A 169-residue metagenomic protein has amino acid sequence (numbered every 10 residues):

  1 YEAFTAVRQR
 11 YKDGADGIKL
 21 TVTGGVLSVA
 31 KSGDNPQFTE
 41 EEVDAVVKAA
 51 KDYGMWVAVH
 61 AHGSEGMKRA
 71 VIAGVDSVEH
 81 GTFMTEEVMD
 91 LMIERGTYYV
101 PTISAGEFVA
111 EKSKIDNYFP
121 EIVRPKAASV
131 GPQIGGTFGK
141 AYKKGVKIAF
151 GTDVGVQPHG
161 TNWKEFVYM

Functional and structural regions predicted by a protein language model:
Y1-I122: Metal-coordinating catalytic core of metallo-dependent amide/deamination hydrolases
D52, W56, N117-M169: His/Asp/Glu-enriched, well-ordered alpha-helical/loop segment that forms or immediately abuts the divalent-metal
